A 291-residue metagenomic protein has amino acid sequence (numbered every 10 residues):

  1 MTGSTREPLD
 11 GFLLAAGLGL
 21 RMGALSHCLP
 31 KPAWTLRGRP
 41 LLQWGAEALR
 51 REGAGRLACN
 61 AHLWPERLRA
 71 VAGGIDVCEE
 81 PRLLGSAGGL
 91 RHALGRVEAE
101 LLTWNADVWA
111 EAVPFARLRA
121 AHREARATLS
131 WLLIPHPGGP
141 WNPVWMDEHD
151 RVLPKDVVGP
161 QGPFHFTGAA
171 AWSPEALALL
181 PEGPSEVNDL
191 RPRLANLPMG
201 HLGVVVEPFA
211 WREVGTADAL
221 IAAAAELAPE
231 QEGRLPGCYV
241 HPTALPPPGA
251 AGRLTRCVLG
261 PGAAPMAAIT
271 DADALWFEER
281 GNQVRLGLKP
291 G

Functional and structural regions predicted by a protein language model:
T2-L68: N-terminal glycine-rich phosphate-binding loop and ensuing alpha1 helix
L20, D271, K289-G291: C-terminal helix-rich "cap/oligomerization" subdomain common to oxidoreductases
L41-W44, G89-H92, L190: Well-ordered alpha-helical segments embedded in enzymatic catalytic cores
N60-H62, C78-E80, L132, K155 (+1 more regions): Conserved beta-strand termini and adjacent loop/short-helix elements that scaffold enzyme active sites in alpha/beta
E66-E148: Conserved beta-loop-beta/alpha segment of the NTase-like Rossmann-fold superfamily that binds/positions NTPs
L101-L102, W109-R123, P135-W141, M146 (+1 more regions): Catalytic-core segments of class I nucleotidyltransferases/pyrophosphorylases that form NMP-activated intermediates
Q231-G252, C257-L259, A263-I269, A274-L275 (+1 more regions): A structural motif detector for beta-strand N-caps
